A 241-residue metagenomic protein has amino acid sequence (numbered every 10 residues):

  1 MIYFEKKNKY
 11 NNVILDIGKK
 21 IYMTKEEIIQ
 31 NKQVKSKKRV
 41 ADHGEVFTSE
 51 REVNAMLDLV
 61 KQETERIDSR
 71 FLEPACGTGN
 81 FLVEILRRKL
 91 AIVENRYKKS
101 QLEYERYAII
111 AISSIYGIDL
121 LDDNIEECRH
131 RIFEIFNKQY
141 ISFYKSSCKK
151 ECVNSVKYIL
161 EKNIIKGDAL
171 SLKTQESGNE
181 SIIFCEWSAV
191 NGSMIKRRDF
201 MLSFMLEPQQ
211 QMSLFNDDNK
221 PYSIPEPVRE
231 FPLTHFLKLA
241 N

Functional and structural regions predicted by a protein language model:
Y3-K19: Short, positively charged and aromatic/hydrophobic N-terminal segments
V13, K19-N241: SAM-dependent methyltransferase catalytic region
